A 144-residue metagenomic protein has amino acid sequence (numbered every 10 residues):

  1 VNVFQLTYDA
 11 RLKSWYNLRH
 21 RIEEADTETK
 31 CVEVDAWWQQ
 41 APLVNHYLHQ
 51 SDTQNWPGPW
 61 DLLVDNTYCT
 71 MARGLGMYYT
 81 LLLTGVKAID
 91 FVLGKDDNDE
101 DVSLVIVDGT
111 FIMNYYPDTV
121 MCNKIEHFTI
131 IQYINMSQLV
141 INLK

Functional and structural regions predicted by a protein language model:
V1-K144: A structural boundary/capping signal
